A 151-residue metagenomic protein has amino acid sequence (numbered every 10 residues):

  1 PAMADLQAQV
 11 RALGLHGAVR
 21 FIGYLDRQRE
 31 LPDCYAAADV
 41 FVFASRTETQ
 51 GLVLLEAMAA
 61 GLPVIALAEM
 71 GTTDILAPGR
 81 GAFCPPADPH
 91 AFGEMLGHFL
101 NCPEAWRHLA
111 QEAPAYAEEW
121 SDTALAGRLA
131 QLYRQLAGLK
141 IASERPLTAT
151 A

Functional and structural regions predicted by a protein language model:
Q7-L25: Nucleotide-activated donor-binding/catalytic signature segment of Leloir-type glycosyltransferases, i.e., the conserved
Y24, P32-A38, Y133: Short alpha-helical donor nucleotide-sugar binding micro-motif in glycosyltransferases
R46: Aromatic "clamp/platform" in nucleotide-sugar-dependent glycosyltransferases that forms part of the donor/acceptor
P63-A66: Short hydrophobic beta-strand element within catalytic cores of glycosyltransferases and related nucleotide-activated
P78-P89, H98-P103: Conserved acidic donor-binding segment of nucleotide-sugar-dependent glycosyltransferases
A91, A105-E119: A short, well-ordered alpha-helix in the C-terminal region of glycosyltransferases
D122-A151: C-terminal alpha-helical cap of glycosyltransferases
